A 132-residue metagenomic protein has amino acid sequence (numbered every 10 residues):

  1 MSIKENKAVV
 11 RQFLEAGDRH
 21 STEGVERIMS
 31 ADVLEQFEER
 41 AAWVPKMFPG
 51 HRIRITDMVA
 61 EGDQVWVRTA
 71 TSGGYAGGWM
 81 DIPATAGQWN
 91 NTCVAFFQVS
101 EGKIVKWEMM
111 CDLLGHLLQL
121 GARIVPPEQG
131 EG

Functional and structural regions predicted by a protein language model:
M1-G132: C-terminal and inter-domain tail/linker signature
